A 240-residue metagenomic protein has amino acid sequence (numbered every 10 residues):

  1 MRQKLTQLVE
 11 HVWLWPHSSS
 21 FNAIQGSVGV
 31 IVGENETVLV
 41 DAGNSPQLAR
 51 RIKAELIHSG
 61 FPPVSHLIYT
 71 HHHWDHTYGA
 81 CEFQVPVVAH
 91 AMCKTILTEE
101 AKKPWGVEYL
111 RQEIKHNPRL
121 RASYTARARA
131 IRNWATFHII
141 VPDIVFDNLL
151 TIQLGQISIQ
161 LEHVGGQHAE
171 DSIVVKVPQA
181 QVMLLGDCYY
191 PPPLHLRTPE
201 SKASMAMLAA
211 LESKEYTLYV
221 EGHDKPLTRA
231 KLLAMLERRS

Functional and structural regions predicted by a protein language model:
R2-K4, K103, N117-I131, L150 (+2 more regions): Accessory terminal helices/loops
T6-A54, I173-D187: Conserved beta-strand hairpin/beta-sheet module of binuclear metal-dependent hydrolase folds, prominently
T6-L8, I31, L150-G155, E221: Short acidic-hydrophobic surface loop/beta-edge motif
W13-W15, I68, V88, I144 (+2 more regions): Hydrophobic/aromatic beta-strand patches that form the interior of the parallel beta-sheet core in alpha/beta enzyme
F21-A23, I144-V145, G165-A169: A short catalytic or substrate-binding loop motif that flags glycine-/basic-rich loops and adjacent residues that bind
E36, Q47-C93, E212-L218: Active-site metal-binding motif and surrounding structural segment of the metallo-beta-lactamase
T37-V38, N44-P46, T151, S158-M235: Metallo-beta-lactamase
T98-E162: Metallo-beta-lactamase
